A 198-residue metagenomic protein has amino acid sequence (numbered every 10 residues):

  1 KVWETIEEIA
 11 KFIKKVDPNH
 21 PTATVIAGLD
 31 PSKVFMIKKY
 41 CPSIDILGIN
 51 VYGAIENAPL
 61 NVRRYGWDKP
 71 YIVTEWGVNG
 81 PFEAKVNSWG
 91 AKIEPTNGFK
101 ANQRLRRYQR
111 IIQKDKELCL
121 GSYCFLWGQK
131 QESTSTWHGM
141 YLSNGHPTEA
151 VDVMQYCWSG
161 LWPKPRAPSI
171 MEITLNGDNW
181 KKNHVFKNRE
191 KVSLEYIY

Functional and structural regions predicted by a protein language model:
K1-N50, I55-E56, N61-D68: Active-site neighborhood of glycoside hydrolase catalytic domains
A58, V62-Y198: Substrate-binding clefts and catalytic carboxylate motifs of secreted carbohydrate-active enzymes
